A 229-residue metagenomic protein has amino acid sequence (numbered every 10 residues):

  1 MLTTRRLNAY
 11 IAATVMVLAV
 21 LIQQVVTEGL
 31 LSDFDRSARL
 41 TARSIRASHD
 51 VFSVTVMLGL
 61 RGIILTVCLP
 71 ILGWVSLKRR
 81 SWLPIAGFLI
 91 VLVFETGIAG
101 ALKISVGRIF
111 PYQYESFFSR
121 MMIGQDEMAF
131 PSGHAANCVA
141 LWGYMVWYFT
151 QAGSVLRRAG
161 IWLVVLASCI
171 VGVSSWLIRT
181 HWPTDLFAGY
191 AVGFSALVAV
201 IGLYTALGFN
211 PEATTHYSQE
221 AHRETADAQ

Functional and structural regions predicted by a protein language model:
M1-V67, I104-M122: N-terminal transmembrane-helix/juxtamembrane module of multi-pass inner/ER membrane proteins
R5-A13, P70-I98, I161: Interfacial segments of alpha-helical transmembrane regions
V17-L21, V93-G100, L166-W176: Aromatic-anchored segments of alpha-helical transmembrane domains
T27-S32, R80-S81, I104-Y112, T180 (+2 more regions): Transmembrane helix-loop junctions in multipass membrane proteins, especially transporters and channels
A42, I98, L102, V106 (+1 more regions): Alpha-helical membrane-inserting segments
T66-K78, G143-Y148: Hydrophobic, aromatic-rich transmembrane alpha-helices and their immediate juxtamembrane boundary segments
T96-A101, P131, A135: Mid-bilayer segments of alpha-helical transmembrane spans in multi-pass integral membrane proteins that mediate
S116-Q229: Membrane-embedded catalytic cores of phosphoryl/pyrophosphoryl-handling enzymes
